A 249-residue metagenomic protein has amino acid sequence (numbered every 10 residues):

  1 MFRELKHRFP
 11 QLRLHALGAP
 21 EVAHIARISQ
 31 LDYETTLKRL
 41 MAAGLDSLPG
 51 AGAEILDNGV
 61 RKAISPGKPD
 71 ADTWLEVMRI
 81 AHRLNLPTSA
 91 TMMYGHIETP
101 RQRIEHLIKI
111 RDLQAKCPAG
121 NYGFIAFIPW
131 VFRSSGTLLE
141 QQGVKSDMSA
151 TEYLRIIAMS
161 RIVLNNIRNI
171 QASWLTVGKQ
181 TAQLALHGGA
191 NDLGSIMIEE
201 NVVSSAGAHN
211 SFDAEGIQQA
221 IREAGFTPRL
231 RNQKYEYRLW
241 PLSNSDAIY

Functional and structural regions predicted by a protein language model:
M1-D112: Conserved Radical SAM active-site core
L107-I108, A115-Y249: Auxiliary Fe-S-binding modules of radical SAM enzymes
